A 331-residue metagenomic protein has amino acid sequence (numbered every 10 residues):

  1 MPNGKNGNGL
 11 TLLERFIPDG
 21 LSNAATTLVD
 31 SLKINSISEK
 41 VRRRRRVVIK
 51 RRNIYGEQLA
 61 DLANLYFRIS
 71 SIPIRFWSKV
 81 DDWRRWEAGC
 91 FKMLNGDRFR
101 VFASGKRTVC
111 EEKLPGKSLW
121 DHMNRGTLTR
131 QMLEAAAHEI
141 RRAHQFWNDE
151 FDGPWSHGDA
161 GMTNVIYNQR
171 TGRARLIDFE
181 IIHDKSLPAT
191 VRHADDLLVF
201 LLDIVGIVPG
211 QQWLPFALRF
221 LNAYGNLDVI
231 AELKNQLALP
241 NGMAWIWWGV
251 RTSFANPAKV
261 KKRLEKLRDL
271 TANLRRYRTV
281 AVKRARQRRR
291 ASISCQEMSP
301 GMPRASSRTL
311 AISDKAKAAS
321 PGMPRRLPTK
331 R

Functional and structural regions predicted by a protein language model:
P2-V29: Juxta-kinase regulatory segment immediately upstream of eukaryotic protein kinase catalytic domains
N35-D82: ATP-binding glycine-rich loop module of kinase domains
D82, G89-R98: Structural motif at the C-terminus of the N-lobe alphaC helix and the adjacent alphaC-beta4 loop of the Hanks-type
R98-A136: Conserved structural core of kinase catalytic domains
E150-M162: Catalytic-loop of the protein kinase fold
N164-L176: Conserved protein kinase catalytic/activation segment
F179-Y277: C-lobe/activation-segment region of protein kinase-like
